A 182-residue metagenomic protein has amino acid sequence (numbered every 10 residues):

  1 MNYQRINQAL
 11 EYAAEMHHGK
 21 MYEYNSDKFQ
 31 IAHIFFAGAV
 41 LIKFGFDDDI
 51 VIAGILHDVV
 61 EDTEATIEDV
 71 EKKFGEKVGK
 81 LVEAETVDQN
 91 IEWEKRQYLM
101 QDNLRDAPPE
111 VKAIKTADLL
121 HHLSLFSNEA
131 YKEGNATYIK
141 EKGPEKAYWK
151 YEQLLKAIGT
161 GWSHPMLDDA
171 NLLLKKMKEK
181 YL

Functional and structural regions predicted by a protein language model:
M1-L182: Active-site helical microenvironments for divalent-metal-assisted chemistry
